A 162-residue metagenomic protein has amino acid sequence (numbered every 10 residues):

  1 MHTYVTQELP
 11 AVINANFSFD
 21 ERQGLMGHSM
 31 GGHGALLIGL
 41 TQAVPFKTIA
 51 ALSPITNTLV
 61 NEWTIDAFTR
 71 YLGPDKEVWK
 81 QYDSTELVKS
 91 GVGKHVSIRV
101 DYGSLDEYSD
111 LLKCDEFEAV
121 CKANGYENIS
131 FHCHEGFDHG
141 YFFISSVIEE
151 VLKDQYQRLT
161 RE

Functional and structural regions predicted by a protein language model:
M1-E162: Non-catalytic cap/lid and distal C-terminal segments of serine-dependent acyl enzymes
